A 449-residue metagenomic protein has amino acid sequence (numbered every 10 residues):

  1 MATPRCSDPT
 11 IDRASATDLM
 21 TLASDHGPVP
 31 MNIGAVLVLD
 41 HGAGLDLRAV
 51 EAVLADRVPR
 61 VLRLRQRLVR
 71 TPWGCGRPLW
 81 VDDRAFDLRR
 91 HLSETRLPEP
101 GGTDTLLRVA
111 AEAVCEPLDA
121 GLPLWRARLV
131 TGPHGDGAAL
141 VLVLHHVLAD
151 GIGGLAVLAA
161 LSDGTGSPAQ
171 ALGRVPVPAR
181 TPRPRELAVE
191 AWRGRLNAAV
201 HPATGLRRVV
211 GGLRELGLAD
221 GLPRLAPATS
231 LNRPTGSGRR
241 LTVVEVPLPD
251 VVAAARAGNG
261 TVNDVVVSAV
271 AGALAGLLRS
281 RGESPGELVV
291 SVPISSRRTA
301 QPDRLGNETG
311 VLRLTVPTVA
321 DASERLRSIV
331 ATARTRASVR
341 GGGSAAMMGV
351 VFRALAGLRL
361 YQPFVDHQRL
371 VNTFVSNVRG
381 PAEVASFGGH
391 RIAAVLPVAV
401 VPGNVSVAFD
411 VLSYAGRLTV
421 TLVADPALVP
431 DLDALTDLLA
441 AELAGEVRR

Functional and structural regions predicted by a protein language model:
A2-T17, A35-V405, V411-A440, A444-R449: Soluble acyl-CoA-dependent acyltransferase catalytic core bearing the H(X)4D motif
